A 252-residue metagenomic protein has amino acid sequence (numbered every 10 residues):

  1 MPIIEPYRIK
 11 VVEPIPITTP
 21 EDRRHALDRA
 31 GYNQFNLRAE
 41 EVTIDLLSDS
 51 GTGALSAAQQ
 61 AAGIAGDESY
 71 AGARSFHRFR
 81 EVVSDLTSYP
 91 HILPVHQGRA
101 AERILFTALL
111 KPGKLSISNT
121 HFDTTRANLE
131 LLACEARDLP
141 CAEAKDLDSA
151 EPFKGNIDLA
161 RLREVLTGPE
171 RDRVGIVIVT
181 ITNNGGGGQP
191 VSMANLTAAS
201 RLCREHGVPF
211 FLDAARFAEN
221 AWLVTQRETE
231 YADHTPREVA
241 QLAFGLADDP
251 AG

Functional and structural regions predicted by a protein language model:
P2-R38, V42-A54, E68-I92, H96-G252: Conserved PLP-enzyme active-site core in the AAT-like
A57-A65: A short, surface-exposed helix-loop junction/capping segment
